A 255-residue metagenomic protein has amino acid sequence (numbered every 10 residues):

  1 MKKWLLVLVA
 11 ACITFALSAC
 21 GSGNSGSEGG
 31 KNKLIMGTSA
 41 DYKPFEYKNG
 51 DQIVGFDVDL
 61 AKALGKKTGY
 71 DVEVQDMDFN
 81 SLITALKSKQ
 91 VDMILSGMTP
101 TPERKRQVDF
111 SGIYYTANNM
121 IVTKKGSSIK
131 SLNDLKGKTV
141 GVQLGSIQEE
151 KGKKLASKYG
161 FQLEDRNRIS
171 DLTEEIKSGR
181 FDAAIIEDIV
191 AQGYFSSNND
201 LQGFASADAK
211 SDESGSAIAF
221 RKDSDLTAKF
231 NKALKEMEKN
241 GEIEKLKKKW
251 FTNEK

Functional and structural regions predicted by a protein language model:
A16-A19: C-terminal motif of bacterial Sec signal peptides marking the signal peptidase cleavage site
G21, V58-K67, T139, S146 (+1 more regions): Extended ligand-binding regions for polar small-molecule ligands
S22-G26, E150-E164, Q202-A207, L234-K255: Ligand-binding clefts/hinges and TM-proximal coupling segments of bilobed small-molecule sensing domains
E28-G97: Extracytoplasmic small-molecule ligand-binding "clamshell" domains of the periplasmic binding protein/Venus flytrap
A40, Y115-T123, Q192, S196-K235 (+1 more regions): Periplasmic-binding protein-like
K66-K67, N80-M93, Q107, N133-D134 (+1 more regions): Short helices/loops that flank or line small-molecule/ion binding pockets
E73-D134, D208-K210: Acidic, polar ligand-binding/catalytic clefts
M98-R106, K151-K154, K177-S178, D182-D212: A ligand-binding cleft/hinge motif common to bilobed small-molecule-binding domains
